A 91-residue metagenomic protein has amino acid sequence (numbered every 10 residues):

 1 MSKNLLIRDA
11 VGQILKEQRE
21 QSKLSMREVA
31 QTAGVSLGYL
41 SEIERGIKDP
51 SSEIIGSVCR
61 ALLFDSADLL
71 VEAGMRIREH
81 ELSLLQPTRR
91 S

Functional and structural regions predicted by a protein language model:
M1-A10: A detector for short, charged/polar N-terminal pre-domain segments
Q13-V29: Short basic helix-loop element that most often maps to the first helix and adjoining turn of HTH DNA-binding modules
S25-S41: Short alpha-helical DNA-recognition segment
I54-C59, L69: Hydrophobic micro-packing sites on short alpha-helices
L70-S91: Short, charged recognition helix plus adjacent turn of helix-turn-helix-like nucleic-acid-binding domains
